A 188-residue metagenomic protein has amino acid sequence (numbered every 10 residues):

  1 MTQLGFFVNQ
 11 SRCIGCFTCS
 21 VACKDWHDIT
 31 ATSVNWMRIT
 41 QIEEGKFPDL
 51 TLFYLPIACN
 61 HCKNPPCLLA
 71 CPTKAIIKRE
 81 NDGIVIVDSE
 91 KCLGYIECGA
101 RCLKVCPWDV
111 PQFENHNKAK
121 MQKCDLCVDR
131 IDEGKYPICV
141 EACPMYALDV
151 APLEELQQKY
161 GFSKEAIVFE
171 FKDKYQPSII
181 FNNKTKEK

Functional and structural regions predicted by a protein language model:
M1-K188: Non-ligating segments of multi-cofactor redox enzymes
